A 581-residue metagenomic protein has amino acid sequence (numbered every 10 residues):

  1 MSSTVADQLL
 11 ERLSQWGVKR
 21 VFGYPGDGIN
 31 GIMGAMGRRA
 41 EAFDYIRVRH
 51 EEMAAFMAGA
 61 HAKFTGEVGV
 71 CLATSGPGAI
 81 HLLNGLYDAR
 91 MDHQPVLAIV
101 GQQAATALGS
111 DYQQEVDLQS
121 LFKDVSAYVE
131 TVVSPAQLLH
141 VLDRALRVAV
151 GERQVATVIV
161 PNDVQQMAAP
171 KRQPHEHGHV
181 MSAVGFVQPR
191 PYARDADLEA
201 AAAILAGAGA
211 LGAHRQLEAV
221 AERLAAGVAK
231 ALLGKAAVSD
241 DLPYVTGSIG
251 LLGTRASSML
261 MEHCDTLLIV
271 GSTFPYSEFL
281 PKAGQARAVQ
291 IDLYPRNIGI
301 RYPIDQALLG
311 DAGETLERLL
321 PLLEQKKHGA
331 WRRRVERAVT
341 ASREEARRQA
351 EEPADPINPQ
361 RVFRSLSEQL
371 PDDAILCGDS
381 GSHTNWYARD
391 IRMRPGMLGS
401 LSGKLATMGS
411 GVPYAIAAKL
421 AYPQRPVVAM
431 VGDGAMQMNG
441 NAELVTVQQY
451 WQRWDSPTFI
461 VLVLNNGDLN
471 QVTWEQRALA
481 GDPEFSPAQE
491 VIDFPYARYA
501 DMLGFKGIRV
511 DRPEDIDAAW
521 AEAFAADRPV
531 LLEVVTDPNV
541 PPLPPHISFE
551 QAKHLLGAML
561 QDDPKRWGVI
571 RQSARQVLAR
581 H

Functional and structural regions predicted by a protein language model:
M1, A136, I159, K171-Q173 (+5 more regions): Phosphate/pyrophosphate-binding active-site segments
S2, K19-R20, G59, K63-V100 (+8 more regions): Structural signature of the thiamine diphosphate
A6-L9, S14-K19, D27, I32-G37 (+2 more regions): Active-site diphosphate/adenylate-binding microenvironment
Y24-D27, Y45-F56, C71-P77, V133-S134 (+7 more regions): Active-site nucleophile and cofactor-binding loops and adjacent substrate-binding regions of central metabolic enzymes
E41-L72, Y128, P243-L260: Glycine-rich oxoanion-binding loops at beta->alpha junctions
K63, A208-I291, R394-R425, N439-V445 (+1 more regions): Glycine-rich, anion-gripping cofactor-binding loops and their flanking helix/strand elements in enzyme active sites
A89, V100-L142, V160, G234-R337 (+2 more regions): Glycine-rich, acidic loop regions that bind phosphate or pyrophosphate groups
I99, A107-Q114, I298-R301, A307-L309 (+3 more regions): Thiamine diphosphate
